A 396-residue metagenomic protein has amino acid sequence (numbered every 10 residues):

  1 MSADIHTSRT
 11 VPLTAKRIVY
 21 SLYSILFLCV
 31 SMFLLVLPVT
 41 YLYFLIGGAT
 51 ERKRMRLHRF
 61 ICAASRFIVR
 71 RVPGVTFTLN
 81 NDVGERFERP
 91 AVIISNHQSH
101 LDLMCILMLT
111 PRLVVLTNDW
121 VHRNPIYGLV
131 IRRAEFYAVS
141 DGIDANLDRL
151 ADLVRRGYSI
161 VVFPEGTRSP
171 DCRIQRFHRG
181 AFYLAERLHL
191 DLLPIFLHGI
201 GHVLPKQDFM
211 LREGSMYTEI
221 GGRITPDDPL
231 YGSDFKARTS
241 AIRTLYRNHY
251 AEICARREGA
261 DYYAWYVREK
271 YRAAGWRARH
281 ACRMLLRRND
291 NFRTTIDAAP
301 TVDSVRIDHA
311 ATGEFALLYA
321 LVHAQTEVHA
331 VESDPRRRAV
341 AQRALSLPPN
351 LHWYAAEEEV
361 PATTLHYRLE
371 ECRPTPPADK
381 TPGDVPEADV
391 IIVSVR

Functional and structural regions predicted by a protein language model:
S2-A3, L147-H280: Non-catalytic C-terminal accessory region of glycerolipid acyltransferases and related lyso-lipid remodeling enzymes
H6-T78, L129-V130, E269, A273-R283: A transmembrane-helix-recognition feature enriched in membrane-embedded lipid enzymes and envelope glyco-/phospholipid
T40-R59, F87-G142: Catalytic core of membrane glycerolipid acyltransferases/transacylases, capturing the structured, soluble-facing
L286-V302: Conserved alpha-helix/loop element of class I SAM-dependent methyltransferases that forms part of the SAM/SAH-binding
V302-T312: Conserved class I S-adenosyl-L-methionine
T312-A324: Conserved SAM-binding loop of SAM-dependent methyltransferases across substrates and taxa, primarily the Class I
D334: Conserved SAM/SAH-binding beta-strand->alpha-helix loop
A341-Q342: Conserved SAM-binding loop
